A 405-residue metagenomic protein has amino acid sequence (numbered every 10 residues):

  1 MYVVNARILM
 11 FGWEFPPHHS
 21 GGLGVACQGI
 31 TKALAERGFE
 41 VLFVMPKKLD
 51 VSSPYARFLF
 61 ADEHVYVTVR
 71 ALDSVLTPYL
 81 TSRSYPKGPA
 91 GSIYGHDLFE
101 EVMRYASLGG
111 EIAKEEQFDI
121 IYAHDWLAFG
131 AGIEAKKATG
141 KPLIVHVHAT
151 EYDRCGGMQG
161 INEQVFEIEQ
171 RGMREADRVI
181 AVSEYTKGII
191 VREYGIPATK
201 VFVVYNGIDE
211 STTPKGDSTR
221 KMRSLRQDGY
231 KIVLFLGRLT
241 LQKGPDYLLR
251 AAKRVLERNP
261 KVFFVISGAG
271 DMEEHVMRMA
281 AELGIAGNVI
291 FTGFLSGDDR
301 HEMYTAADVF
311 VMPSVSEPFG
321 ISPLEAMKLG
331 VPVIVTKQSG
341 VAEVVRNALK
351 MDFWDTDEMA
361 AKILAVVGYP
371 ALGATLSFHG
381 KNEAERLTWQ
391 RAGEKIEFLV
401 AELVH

Functional and structural regions predicted by a protein language model:
Y2-A6, A33, R37-E116: A conserved catalytic-core segment of Leloir-type glycosyltransferases
I180, Q227-K243, L249-A252, S377: Conserved donor-binding/catalytic core segment of Leloir-type glycosyltransferases
Y185, G207: Carbohydrate-associated surface elements
M277-L295: Nucleotide-activated donor-binding/catalytic signature segment of Leloir-type glycosyltransferases, i.e., the conserved
F294-L295, E302-A307: Short alpha-helical donor nucleotide-sugar binding micro-motif in glycosyltransferases
V315: Aromatic "clamp/platform" in nucleotide-sugar-dependent glycosyltransferases that forms part of the donor/acceptor
P332-V335: Short hydrophobic beta-strand element within catalytic cores of glycosyltransferases and related nucleotide-activated
A348-D357, A365-P370: Conserved acidic donor-binding segment of nucleotide-sugar-dependent glycosyltransferases
